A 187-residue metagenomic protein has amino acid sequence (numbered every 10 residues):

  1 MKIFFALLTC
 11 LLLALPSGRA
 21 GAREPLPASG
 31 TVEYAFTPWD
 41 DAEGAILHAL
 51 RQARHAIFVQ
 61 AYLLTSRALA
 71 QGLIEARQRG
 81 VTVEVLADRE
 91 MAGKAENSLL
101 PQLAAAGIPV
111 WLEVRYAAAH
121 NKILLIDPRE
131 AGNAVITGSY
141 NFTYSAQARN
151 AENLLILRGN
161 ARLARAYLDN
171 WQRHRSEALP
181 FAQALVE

Functional and structural regions predicted by a protein language model:
M1-F4: Positively charged n-region of N-terminal signal peptides that target proteins for export
A6-A14: Bacterial N-terminal signal peptides
A20-A22: Boundary at the C-terminal end of the N-terminal hydrophobic targeting segment
P25, D127, A131-E187: Signature of lipid phosphatidyltransferase scaffolds
S29-F58: N-terminal targeting signals for Sec/Tat export/insertion, comprising classic cleavable signal peptides
H48, Q52-P109: Primarily the HKD phosphodiesterase
L63-R67, R89-G93, Y116-A118, E130 (+2 more regions): Solvent-exposed loop/turn segments at secondary-structure junctions within structured extracellular/periplasmic domains
